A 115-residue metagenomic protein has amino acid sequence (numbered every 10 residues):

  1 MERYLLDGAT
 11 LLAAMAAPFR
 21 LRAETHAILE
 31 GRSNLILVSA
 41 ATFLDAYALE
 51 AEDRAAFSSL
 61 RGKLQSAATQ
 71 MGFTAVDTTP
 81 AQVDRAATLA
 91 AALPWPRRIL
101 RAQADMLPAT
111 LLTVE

Functional and structural regions predicted by a protein language model:
M1-V38, E50-S66: Short, well-structured N-terminal submotif of metal-dependent ribonuclease cores
D7, D45, R97, E115: Acidic active-site catalytic centers that drive phospho-/nucleotidyl reactions and related ester hydrolyses
L11-L12, F43, V83: A generic structural signal for short hydrophobic patches within well-formed alpha-helices
A14-A16, A46, A104: Active-site-proximal flexible loops/turns
L21, D45, L107: Short phosphate-engaging motifs
V38-A41, T78: Short glycine/serine/threonine-enriched helix-capping/active-site loop that flanks the nucleotide-sugar donor pocket
D45-L49, D84-A87: A short acidic, helix-capping loop that chelates divalent metal ions and anchors anionic groups
S58, T69-V114: Active-site neighborhoods of divalent-metal-dependent phosphate/nucleic-acid chemistry enzymes
